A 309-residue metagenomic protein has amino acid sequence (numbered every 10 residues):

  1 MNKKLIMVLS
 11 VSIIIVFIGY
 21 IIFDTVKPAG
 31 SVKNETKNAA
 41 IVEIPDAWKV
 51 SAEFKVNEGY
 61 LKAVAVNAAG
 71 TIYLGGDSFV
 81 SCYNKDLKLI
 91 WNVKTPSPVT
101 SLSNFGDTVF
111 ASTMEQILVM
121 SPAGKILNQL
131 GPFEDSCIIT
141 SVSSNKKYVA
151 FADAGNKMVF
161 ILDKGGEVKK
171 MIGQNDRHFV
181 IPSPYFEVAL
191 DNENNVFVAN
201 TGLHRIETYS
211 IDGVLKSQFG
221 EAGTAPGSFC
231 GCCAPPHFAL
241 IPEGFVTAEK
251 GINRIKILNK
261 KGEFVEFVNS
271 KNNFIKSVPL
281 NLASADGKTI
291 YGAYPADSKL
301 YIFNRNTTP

Functional and structural regions predicted by a protein language model:
N2-P309: Eukaryotic scaffold repeat domains enriched in small/polar residues
